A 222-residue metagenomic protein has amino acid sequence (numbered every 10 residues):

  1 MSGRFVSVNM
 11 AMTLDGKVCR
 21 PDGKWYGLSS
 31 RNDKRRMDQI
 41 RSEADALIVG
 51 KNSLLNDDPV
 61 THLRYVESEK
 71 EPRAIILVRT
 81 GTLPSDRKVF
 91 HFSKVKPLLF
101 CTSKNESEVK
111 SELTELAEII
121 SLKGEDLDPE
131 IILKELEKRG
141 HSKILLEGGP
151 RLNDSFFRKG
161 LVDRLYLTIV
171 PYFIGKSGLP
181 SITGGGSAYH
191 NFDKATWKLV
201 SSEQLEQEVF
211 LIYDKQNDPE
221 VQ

Functional and structural regions predicted by a protein language model:
M1-Q222: Enzymes that bind and transform nitrogen-containing heteroaromatic metabolites
